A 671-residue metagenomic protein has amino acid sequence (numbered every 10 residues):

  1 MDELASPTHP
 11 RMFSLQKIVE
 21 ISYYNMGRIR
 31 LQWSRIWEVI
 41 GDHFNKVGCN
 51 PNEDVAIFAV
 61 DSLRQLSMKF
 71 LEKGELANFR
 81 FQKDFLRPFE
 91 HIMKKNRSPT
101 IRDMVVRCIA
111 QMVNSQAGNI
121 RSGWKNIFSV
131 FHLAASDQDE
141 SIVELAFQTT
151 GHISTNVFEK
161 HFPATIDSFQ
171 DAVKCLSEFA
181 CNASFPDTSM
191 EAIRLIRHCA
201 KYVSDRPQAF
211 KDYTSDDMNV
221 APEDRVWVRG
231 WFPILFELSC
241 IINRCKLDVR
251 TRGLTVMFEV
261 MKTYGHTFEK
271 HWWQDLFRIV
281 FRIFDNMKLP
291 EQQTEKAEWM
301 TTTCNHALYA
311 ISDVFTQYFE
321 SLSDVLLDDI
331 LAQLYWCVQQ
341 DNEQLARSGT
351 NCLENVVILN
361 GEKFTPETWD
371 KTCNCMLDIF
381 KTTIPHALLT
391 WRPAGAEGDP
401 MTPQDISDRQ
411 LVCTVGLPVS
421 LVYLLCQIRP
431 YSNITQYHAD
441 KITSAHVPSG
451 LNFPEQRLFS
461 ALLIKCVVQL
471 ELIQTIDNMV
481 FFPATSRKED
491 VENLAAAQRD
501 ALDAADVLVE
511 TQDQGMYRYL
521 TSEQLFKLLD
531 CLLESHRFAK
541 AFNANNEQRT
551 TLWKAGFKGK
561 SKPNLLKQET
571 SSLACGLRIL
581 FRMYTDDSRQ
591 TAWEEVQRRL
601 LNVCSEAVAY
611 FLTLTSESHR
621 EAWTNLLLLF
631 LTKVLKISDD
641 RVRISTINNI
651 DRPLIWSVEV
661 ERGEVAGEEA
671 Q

Functional and structural regions predicted by a protein language model:
M1-H9, P99-T100, A209-P222, F284-C304 (+7 more regions): Acidic, Ser/Thr- and Gly/Pro-rich intrinsically disordered linkers and low-complexity segments that flank or connect
M1-I18, Y437-F453, R457-A461, K465-S486 (+4 more regions): Extended repeat-based solenoid scaffolds, especially LRR ectodomains and other repeat-derived architectures
D2-M12, R28-L31, H43-F58, K73-L76 (+23 more regions): Short coil/turn segments at helix-helix junctions and helix-capping linkers within large alpha-helical proteins
P7-N25, V39-F44, A56-K69, F85-P88 (+16 more regions): HEAT-repeat alpha-solenoid elements in large eukaryotic scaffold proteins
I18, W33, W37, Q82 (+9 more regions): Aromatic/pi-system hotspot detector in well-structured domains
F81-F85, F128-F131, F147-T150, F169-A172 (+4 more regions): Short alpha-helical linear motifs
N286, P290, I379-T382, H386 (+6 more regions): Surface-exposed polar/charged interaction patches
R499-Q671: Intrinsic low-complexity, polar/charged intrinsically disordered segments
